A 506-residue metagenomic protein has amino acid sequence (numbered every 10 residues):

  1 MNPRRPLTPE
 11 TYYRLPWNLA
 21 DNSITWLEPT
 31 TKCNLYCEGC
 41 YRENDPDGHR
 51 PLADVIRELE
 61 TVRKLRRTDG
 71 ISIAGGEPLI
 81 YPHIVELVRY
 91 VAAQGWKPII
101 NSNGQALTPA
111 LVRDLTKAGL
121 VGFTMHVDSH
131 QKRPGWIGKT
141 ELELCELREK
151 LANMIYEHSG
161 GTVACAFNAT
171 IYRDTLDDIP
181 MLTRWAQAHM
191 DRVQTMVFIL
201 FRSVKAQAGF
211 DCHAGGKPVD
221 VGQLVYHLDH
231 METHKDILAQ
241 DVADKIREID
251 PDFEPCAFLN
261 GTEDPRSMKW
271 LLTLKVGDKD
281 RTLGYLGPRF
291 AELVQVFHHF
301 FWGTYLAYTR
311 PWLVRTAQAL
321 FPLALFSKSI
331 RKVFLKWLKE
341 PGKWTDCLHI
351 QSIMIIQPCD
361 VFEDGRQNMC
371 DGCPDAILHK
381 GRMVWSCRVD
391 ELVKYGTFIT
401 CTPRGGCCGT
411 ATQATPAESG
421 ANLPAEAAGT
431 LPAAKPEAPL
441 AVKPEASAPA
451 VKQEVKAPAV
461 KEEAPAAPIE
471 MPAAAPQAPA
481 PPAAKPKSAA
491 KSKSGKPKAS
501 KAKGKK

Functional and structural regions predicted by a protein language model:
M1-W26: N-terminal [4Fe-4S]-dependent radical SAM core
N2-R4, D47-E58: Non-heme iron-sulfur electron-transfer modules
W17-A53, L65: Canonical Radical SAM [4Fe-4S] cluster-binding loop centered on the CxxxCxxC motif and its immediate flanking residues
I56-I73, Y81-L200: Radical SAM/AdoMet-radical enzyme domain recognition
R133-E149, N153-K343: Radical SAM enzyme [4Fe-4S]-AdoMet core and its adjacent flexible, acidic and glycine-rich loops/tails across
F297-P439, K505-K506: Flexible mid-to-C-terminal extensions adjoining Fe-S/redox cofactors in radical SAM and related proteins
L440-K443, A448, K452-K506: Long, low-complexity, intrinsically disordered segments
